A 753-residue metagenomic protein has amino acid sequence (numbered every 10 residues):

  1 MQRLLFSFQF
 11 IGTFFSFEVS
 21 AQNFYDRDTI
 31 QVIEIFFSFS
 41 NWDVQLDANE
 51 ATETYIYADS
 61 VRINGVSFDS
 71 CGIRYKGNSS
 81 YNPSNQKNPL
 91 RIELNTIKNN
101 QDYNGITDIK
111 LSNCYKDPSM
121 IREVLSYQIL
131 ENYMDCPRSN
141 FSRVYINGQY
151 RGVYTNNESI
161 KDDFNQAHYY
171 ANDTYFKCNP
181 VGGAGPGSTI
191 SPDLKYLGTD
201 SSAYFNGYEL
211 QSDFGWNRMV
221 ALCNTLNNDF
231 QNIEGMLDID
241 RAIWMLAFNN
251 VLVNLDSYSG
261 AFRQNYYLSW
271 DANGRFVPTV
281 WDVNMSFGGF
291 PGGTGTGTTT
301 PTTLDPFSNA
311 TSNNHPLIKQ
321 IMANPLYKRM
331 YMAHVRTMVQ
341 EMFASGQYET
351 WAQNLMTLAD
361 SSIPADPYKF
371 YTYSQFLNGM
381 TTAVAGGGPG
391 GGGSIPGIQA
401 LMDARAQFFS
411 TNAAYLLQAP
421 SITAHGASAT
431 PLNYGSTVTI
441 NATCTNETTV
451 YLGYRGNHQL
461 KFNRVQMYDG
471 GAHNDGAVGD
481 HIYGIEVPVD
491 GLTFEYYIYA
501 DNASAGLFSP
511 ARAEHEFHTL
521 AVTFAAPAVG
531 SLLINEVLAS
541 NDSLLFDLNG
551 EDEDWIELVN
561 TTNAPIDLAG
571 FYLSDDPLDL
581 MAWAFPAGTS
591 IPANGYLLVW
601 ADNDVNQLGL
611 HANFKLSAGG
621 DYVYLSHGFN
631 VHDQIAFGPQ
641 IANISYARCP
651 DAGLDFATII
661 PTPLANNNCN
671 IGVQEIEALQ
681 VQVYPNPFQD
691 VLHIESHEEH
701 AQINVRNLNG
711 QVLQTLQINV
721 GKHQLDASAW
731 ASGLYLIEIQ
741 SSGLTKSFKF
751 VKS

Functional and structural regions predicted by a protein language model:
L4, E18, I676-S753: C-terminal outer-membrane/trafficking sorting elements
A21, G390-S421, H425-S428, G491-P687: Intrinsically disordered, low-complexity linkers and terminal tails enriched in Ser/Thr/Pro/Gly with interspersed basic
Q22-N23, D28-I30, N41, Q45 (+6 more regions): Middle-to-C-terminal accessory/interaction subdomains
R91-N99, I106, N113-Y115, N132-F141 (+5 more regions): Internal "kinase-insert"/substrate-recognition segments embedded within catalytic cores of ATP-dependent enzymes
V438-C444, L692-S696: Aromatic/hydrophobic beta-strand junction motif of beta-rich domains
Y451-D490, A503-S509: Aromatic- and glycine-rich beta-strand/loop motifs that create alpha-glucan
H473-E486, G595-L597, V605-Q607, G721-H723: Aromatic sugar-binding surface patches on proteins that engage polysaccharides or sugar-phosphate polymers
P488-T493, S728-S732: Surface-exposed, short loops/turns at beta-strand junctions within beta-sandwich domains
